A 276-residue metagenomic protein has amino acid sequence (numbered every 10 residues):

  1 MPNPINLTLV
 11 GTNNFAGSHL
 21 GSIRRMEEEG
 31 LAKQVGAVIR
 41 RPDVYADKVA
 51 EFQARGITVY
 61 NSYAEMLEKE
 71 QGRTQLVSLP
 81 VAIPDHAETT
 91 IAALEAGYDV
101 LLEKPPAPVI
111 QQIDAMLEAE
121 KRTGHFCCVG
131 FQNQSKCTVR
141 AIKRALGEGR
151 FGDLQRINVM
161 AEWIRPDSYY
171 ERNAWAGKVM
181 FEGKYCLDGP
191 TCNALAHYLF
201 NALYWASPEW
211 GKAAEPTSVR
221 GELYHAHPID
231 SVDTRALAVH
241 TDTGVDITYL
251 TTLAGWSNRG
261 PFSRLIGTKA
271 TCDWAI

Functional and structural regions predicted by a protein language model:
M1-R55: N-terminal Rossmann-like dinucleotide-binding module
G36, L76, R156: Short, Asp-centered acidic motifs that coordinate Mg2+ and/or phosphate in catalytic or ligand-binding sites
I57-A119: Beta-loop-alpha module in the N-terminal Rossmann-like domain of NAD(P)-dependent dehydrogenases, especially those
N61, L102-E103, C127-V129, W274: Hydrophobic residues in well-ordered beta-strands that form the structural core
A115-Q132, D153-Q155: Rossmann-fold dehydrogenase core element
N133-V219, H225-P228: Predominantly a Rossmann-like dinucleotide-binding segment in NAD(P)-dependent oxidoreductases
L187, N193-I276: Contiguous beta-strand/loop segments that form the cofactor/metal-binding neighborhood of enzyme cores
